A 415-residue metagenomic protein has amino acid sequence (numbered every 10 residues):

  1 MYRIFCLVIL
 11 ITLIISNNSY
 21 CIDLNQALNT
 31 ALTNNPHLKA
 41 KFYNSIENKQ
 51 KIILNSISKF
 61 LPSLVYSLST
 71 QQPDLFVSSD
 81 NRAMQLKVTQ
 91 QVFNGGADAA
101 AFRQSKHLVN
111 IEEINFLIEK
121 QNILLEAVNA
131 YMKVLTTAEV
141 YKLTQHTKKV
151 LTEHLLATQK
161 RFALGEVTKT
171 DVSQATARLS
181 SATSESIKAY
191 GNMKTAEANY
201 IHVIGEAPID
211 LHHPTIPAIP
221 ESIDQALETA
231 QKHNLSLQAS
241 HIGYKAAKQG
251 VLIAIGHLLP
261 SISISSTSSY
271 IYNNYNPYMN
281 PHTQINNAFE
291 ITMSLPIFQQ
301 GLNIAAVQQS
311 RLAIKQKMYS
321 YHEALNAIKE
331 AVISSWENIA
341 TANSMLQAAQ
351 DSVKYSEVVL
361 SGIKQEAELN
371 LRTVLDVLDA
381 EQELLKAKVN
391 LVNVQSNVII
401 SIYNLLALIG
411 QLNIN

Functional and structural regions predicted by a protein language model:
C6-S16: Bacterial N-terminal signal peptides
Y20-S67, V92, A207-K245, P296-I297 (+3 more regions): Bacterial Sec-pathway N-terminal export signals of envelope proteins
I22, K120-K232, S335-N338, A342 (+3 more regions): Periplasmic alpha-helical coiled-coil/stalk elements that build and connect Gram-negative outer-membrane
K39, P62-S79, Q91-I118, Q238 (+3 more regions): Small/polar (Gly/Ser/Thr/Ala-rich) solvent-exposed segments that form structured loops/beta-strands/short helices used
L54, I111, V140-R161, K188-N199 (+5 more regions): Extended, amphipathic, non-transmembrane alpha-helical segments
P62, F162-E166, V203, A367-L371 (+1 more regions): A short glycine-centered flexible hinge/capping loop motif at secondary-structure junctions
L86-V88, I291: Membrane-embedded beta-strands of outer-membrane beta-barrel proteins, especially the hydrophobic/small aromatic
N390-N415: Acidic, low-complexity, intrinsically disordered peripheral segments
